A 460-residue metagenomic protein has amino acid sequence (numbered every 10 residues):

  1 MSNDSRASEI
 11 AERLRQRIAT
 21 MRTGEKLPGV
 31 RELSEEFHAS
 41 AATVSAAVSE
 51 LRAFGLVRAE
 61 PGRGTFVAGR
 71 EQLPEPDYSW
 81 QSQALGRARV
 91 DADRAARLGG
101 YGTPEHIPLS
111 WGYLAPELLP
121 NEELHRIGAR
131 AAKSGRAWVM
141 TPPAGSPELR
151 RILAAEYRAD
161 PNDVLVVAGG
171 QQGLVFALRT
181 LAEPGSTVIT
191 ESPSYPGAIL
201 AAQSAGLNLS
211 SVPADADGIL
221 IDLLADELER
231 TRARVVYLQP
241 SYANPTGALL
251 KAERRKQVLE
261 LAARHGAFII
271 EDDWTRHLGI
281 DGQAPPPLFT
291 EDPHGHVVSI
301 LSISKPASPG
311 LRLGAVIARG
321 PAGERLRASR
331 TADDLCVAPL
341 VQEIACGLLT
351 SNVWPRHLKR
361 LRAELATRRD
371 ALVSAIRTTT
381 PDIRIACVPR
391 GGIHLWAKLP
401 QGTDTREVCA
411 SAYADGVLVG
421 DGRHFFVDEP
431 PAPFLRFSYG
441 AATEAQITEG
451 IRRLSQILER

Functional and structural regions predicted by a protein language model:
M1-A129, R327, T331-V337, G347-L349 (+7 more regions): N-terminal basic, amphipathic alpha-helical segments
G29, L109-S110, S211, Y237-P240 (+1 more regions): Short beta-strands and strand-loop turn motifs
G135-H265, H277-H294, L365: Conserved core of the PLP fold type I
D163, N208-S210, F268, H296-V298 (+2 more regions): Conserved beta-strand segments of alpha/beta enzyme cores
T190, S211, I269-E271, A345 (+1 more regions): Hydrophobic residues in well-ordered beta-strands that form the structural core
V297-T379, I385-C387: PLP-dependent aminotransferase class I/II
H424-P430: AMP-binding (ANL) adenylation modules
